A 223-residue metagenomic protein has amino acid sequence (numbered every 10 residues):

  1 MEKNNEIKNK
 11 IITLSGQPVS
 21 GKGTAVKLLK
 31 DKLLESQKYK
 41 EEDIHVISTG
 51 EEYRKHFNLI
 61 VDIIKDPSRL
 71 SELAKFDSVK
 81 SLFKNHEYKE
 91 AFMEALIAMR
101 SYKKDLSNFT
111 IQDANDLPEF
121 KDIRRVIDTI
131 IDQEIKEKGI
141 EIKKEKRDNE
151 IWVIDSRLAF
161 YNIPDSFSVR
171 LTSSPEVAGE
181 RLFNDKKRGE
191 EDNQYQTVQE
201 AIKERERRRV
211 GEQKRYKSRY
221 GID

Functional and structural regions predicted by a protein language model:
E2-N9: Phosphate-binding P-loop
L14: Hydrophobic anchor at the beta1->P-loop junction of P-loop NTPases
Q17: P-loop (Walker A) phosphate-binding loop of NTP-binding proteins
G23: Walker A/P-loop
K38-N58: Short beta-strand-centered segment that lines the nucleotide-binding/catalytic pocket of NTP-utilizing
E51-I163, E176-E180, N184-N193, Q199 (+2 more regions): ATP-dependent small-molecule kinase phosphotransfer cores that center on conserved nucleotide phosphate-binding segments
L171: Glycine-rich phosphate-binding loops of nucleotide-dependent enzymes
